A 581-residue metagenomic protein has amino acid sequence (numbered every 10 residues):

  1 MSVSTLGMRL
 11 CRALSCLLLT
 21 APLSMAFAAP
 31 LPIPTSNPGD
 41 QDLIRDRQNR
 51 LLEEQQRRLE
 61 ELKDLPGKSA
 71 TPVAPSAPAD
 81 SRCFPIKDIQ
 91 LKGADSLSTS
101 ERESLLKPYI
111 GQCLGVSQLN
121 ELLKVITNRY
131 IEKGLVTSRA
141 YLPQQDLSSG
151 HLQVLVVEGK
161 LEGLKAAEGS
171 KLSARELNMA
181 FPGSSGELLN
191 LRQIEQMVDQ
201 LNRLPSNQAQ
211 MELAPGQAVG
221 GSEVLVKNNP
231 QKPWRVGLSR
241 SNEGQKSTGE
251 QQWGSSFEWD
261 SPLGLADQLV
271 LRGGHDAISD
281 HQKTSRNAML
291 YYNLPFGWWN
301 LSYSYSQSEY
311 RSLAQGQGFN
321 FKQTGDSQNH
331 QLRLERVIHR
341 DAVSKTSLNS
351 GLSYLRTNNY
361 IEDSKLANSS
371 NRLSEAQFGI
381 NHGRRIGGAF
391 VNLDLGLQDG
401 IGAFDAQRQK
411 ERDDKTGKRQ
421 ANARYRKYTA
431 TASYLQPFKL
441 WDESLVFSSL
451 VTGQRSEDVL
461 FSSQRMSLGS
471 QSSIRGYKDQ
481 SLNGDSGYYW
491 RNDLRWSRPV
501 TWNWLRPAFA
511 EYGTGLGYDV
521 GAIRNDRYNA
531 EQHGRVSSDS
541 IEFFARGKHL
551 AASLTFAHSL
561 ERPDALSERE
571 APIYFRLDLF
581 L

Functional and structural regions predicted by a protein language model:
A29-G244, G274-R286, L450-T452: Periplasmic polypeptide-binding modules associated with outer-membrane biogenesis and secretion
A209, W234-V236, L263-L269, G297-Y303 (+5 more regions): Repeated loop/turn-to-beta-strand initiation elements of outer-membrane beta-barrel proteins
L213, L238-N242, L269-H275, L290 (+8 more regions): Transmembrane beta-barrel strands of outer-membrane/channel proteins
G221-S222, P233-R240, Q245-Y303, E309-A314 (+1 more regions): Outer-membrane beta-barrel translocator/receptor signature
Q245-G249, D280-T284, N320-S327, R340 (+5 more regions): Replace "Gram-negative outer membrane beta-barrel proteins" with "bacterial and organellar outer membrane beta-barrel
W253-P262, R286-Y303, D326-I338, A376-R384 (+2 more regions): Feature captures outer-membrane beta-barrel proteins of Gram-negative bacteria and organelles
P295, N300-S462: Transmembrane beta-strand segments of outer-membrane beta-barrel domains in Gram-negative and organellar OMPs
D414-L581: C-terminal transmembrane beta-barrel domains of outer membrane proteins
